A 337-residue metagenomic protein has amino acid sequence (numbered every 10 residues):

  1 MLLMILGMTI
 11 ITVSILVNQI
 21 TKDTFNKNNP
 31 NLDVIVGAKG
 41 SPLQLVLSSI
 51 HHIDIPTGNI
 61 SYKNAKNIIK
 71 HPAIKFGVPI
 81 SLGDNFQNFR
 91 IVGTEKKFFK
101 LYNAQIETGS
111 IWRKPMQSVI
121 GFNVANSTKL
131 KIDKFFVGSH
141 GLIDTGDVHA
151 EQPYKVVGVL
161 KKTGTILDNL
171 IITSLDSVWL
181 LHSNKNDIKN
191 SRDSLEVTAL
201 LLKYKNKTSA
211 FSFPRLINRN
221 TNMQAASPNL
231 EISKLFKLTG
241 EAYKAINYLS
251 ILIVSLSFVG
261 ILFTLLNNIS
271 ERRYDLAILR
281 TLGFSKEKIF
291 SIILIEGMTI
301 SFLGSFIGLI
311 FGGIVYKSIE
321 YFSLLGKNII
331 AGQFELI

Functional and structural regions predicted by a protein language model:
M1-T12, D23, S285, L294: N-terminal Sec/SRP start-transfer signal
L2, K244-T264: Internal alpha-helical transmembrane segments of multipass membrane proteins, especially hydrophobic lipid-embedded
I15-R90, K100, K114, F213-R215 (+1 more regions): Hydrophobic, regular-secondary-structure patches
V17, T21, F25, L238 (+3 more regions): Juxtamembrane alpha-helical signal-transduction segment immediately C-terminal to a transmembrane helix
N85-K96, A104-K185: Hydrophobic secondary-structure segments that place a key small or acidic residue at a functional site
V148-P153, V159-Y243: Mechanotransmission and gating elements of multispan inner-membrane complexes involved in transport and envelope
I251-L256, L266-N268, Y274-I319: Transmembrane alpha-helical interface segments in multi-pass membrane proteins
I310-I314, L324-I337: Conserved transmembrane alpha-helices of multi-pass membrane proteins, especially helix-helix packing segments enriched
